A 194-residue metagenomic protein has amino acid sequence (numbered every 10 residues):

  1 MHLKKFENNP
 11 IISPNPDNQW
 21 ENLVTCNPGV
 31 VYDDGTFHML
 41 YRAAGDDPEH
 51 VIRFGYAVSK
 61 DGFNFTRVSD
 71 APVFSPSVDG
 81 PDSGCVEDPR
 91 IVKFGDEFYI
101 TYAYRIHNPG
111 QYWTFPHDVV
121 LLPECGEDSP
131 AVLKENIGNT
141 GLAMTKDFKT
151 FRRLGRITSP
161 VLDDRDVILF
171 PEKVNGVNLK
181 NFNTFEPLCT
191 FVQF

Functional and structural regions predicted by a protein language model:
M1-L23, N27, V31-G84, V92-F194: Beta-rich carbohydrate-recognition and catalytic domains
D88: Peripheral membrane lipid-binding modules
